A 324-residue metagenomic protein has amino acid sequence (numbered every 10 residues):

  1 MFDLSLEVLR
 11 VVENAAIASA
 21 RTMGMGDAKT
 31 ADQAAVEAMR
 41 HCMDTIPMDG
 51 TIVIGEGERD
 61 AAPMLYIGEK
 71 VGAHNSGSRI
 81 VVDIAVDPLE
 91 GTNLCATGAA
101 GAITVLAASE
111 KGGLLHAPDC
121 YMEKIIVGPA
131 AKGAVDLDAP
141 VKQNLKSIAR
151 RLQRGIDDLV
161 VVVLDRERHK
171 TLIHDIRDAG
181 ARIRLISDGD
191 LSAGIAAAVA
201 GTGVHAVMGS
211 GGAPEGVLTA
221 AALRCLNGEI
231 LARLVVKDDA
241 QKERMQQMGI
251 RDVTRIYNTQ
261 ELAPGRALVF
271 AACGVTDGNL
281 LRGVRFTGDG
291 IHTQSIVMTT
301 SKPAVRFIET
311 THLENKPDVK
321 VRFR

Functional and structural regions predicted by a protein language model:
D3-S5: N-terminal intrinsically disordered, cationic/polar leader segments that include organellar targeting peptides
E7, V11-A18, T22-G24, K29-T30 (+5 more regions): Anaerobic metallocofactor- and corrinoid-dependent redox/one-carbon enzyme cores, especially those from methanogenesis
D32-K111: Flexible, acidic active-site loops/lids enriched in D/E/S/T/G that coordinate Mg2+ and/or position polar
D44-T45, K70-R79, D87, C95-A99 (+5 more regions): Solvent-exposed alpha-helices and their adjacent loops that cap or buttress functional pockets in soluble metabolic
R59-A61, R168, S187-G194: Short acidic loop-to-helix transition motifs that present clustered carboxylates
P88-T97, A102-T104, K170, L191-I195 (+2 more regions): Short glycine/serine/threonine-rich phosphate/pyrophosphate-binding segments that cradle anionic phosphate groups
V105, E110-I186, M248-R251, G278-R285 (+1 more regions): Acidic beta-strand-loop-alpha-helix segment within the catalytic core of divalent metal-dependent phosphate-processing
G189-D190, V199-N227: Glycine-rich phosphate-binding loop
